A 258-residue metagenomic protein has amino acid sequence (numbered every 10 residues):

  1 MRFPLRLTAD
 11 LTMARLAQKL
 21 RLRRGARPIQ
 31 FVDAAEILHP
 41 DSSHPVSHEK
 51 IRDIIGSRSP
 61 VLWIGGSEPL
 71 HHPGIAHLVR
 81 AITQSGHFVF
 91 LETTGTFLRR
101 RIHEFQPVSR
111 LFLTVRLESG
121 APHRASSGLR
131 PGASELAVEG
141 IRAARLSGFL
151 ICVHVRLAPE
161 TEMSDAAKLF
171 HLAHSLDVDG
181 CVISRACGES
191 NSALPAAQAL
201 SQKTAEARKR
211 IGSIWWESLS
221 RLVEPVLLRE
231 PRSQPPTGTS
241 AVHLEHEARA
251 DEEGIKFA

Functional and structural regions predicted by a protein language model:
M1, R116-E118, P122-H246, D251 (+1 more regions): Radical SAM enzyme [4Fe-4S]-AdoMet core and its adjacent flexible, acidic and glycine-rich loops/tails across
M1-R27: Alpha-helical membrane-targeting segments
A17-R52, P60-G65, A241-A248, A258: N-terminal pre-triad scaffold of radical SAM enzymes
A34-P40, E49-R52, T96-E104, G148-F149 (+2 more regions): Residue-level detection of beta-strand scaffold positions
S43-I51, S67-S109, L117-P122, R130-L136 (+2 more regions): Canonical radical SAM enzyme core domain
D53-G56, Q84, H103-R110, I141-L146 (+1 more regions): Acidic (Asp/Glu)-rich catalytic clusters
R58-L62, I82-F88, F149-V153: Short, surface-exposed connector motifs at secondary-structure boundaries
L62, F90-L91, L113, G180-S184: Hydrophobic residues within beta-strands of alpha/beta enzymes
